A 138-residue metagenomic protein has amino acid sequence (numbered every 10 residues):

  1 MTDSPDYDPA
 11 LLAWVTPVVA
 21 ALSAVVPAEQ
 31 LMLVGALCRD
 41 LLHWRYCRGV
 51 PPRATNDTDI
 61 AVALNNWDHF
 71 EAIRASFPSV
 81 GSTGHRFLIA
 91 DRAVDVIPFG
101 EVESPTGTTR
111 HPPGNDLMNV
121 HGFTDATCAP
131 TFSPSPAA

Functional and structural regions predicted by a protein language model:
M1-A138: Compositionally biased terminal segments of proteins
